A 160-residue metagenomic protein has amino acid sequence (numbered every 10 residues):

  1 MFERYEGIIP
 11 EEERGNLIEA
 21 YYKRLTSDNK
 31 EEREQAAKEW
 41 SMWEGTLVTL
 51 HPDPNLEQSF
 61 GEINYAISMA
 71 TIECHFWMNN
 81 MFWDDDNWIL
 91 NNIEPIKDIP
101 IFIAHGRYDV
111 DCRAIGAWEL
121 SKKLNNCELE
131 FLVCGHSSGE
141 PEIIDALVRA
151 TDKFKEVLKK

Functional and structural regions predicted by a protein language model:
M1-N92, I99: Alpha/beta-hydrolase
A20, E39, I72, E119 (+1 more regions): Alpha-helical elements of Rossmann-like donor-binding domains used by nucleotide-donor carbohydrate transfer enzymes
D84, V110-G116: Conserved alpha/beta-hydrolase "acid-adjacent" motif
E94-D98, K123-L124: Short, conserved loop/helix-junction motifs that constitute active-site signature segments in enzyme catalytic cores
I96-K97, I103-H105: Short beta-strand/loop motif that positions the catalytic acidic residue of the alpha/beta-hydrolase fold
R107-D109, C134-G135: Acidic beta-to-alpha connecting loop that harbors the catalytic carboxylate
A114-C127: Active-site-adjacent alpha-helix of alpha/beta-hydrolase-fold enzymes
C127-K160: Catalytic active-site module of serine/aspartate enzymes centered on a nucleophile-bearing elbow/loop
